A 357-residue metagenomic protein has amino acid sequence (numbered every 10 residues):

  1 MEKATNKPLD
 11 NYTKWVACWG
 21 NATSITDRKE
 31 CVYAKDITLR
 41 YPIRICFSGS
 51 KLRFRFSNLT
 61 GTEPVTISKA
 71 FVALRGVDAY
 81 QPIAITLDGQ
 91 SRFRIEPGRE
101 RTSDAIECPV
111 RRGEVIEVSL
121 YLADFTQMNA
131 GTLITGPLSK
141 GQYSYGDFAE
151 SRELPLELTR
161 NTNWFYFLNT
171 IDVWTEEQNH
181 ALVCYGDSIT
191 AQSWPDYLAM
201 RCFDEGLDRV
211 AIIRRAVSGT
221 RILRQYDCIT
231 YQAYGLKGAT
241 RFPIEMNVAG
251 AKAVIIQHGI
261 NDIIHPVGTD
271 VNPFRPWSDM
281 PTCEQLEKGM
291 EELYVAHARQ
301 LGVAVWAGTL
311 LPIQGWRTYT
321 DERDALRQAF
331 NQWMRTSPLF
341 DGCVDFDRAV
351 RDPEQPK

Functional and structural regions predicted by a protein language model:
M1-Y185, T190-A191, D196, D204-L207: N-terminal secretory targeting modules
Y41, P64, A70-A73, T170-I171 (+2 more regions): Conserved SGNH/GDSL esterase-like catalytic core that processes O-acyl groups on lipids and polysaccharides
I213-R215, W306, V344: General small-molecule cofactor/ligand-binding pocket signal
F242, M290-V295, N331: Generic structural signal for well-ordered alpha-helices, preferentially at hydrophobic/aromatic core positions
H258, T309-L310: A cross-domain feature marking catalytic cores of carbohydrate-active enzymes and several ubiquitous metabolic/repair
I264, L310-K357: Catalytic His-Asp segment of secreted/periplasmic serine-dependent ester chemistry enzymes
D279, C283, W306, R327-Q328: C-terminal soluble interaction/assembly domains
Q300-A304: A short helix->loop->beta-strand "cap" motif at the edges of active sites that frequently abuts
